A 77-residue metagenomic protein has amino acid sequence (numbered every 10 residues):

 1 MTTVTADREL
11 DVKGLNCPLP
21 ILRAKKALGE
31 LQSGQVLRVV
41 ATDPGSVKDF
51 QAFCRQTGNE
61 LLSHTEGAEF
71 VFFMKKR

Functional and structural regions predicted by a protein language model:
M1, I21-L22, F72: Compositionally biased, low-complexity segments enriched in small residues
T2-D11: Right-handed parallel beta-helix/beta-solenoid
D7, G34-R38, E69-V71: Intrinsic-disorder/low-complexity, polar/charged segments enriched in Ser/Thr/Lys/Arg/Asp/Glu/Gln
V12-H64: Amphipathic, hydrophobic secondary-structure cores in small proteins
V71-R77: Core SAM-dependent methyltransferase catalytic element
